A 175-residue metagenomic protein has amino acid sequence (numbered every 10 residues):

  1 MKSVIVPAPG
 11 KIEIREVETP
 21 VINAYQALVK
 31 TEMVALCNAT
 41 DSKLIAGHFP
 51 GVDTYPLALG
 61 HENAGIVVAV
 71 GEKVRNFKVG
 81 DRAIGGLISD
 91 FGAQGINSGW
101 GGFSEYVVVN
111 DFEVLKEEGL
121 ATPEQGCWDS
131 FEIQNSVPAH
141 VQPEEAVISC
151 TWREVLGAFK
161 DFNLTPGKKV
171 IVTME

Functional and structural regions predicted by a protein language model:
M1-K2, R15, D81, E105: Extracytoplasmic/periplasmic beta-strand context in beta-sandwich domains, especially the cupredoxin/COX2 CuA-binding
K2, Q26-L28, K168-K169: Residues that mark the start of a beta-strand
V4-I12: Extracellular beta-rich ligand/substrate-recognition surface
P20-A35, H48-G92, G99-G101, V108-E113: Glycine-rich beta-strand-centered segment in the early N-terminal region that forms part of a ligand/cofactor-binding
N38-I45: Cytochrome P450 core scaffold surrounding the K-helix E-X-X-R motif and the conserved "meander" helix-loop region
D90-I171: NAD(P)H dinucleotide-binding glycine-rich loop of Rossmann-like/cofactor-binding domains, especially the beta1-alpha1
T173-E175: Loop-centered beta-sheet repeat module
